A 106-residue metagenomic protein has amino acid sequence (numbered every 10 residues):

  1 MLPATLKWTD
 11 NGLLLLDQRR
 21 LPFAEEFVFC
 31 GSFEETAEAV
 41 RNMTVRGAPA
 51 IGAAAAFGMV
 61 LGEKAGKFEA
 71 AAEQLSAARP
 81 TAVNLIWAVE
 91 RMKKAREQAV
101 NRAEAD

Functional and structural regions predicted by a protein language model:
M1: Short, Gly/Pro- and small/polar-rich lid/capping loops
A4-R102: Long amphipathic alpha-helical segments
A105-D106: Active-site pocket-lining segments that scaffold enzyme catalytic pockets across diverse folds
